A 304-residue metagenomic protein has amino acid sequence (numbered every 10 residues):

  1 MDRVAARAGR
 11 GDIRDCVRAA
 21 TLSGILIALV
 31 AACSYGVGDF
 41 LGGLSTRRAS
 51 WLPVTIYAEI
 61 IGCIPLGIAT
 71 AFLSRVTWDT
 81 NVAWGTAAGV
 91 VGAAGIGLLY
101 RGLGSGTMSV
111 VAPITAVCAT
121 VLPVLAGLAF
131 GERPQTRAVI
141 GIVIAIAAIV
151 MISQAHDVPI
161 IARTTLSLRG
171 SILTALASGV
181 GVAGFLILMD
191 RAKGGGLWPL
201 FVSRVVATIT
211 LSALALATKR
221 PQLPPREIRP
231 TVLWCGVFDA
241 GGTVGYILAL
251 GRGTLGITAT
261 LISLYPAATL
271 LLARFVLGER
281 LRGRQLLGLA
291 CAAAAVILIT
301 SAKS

Functional and structural regions predicted by a protein language model:
R3, I61, L66, V121-V124 (+3 more regions): Hydrophobic transmembrane alpha-helices of multi-pass small-molecule transport proteins
R3-V30, L41-L52, I56-A87, G97-G106 (+6 more regions): Membrane-interface interhelical linkers
R18-A19, C33-I61, G181-V206, I257-T260: Juxtamembrane helix-loop-helix junctions in multi-pass membrane proteins
A20-S34, R75-G92, P134-A147, G196-T208 (+1 more regions): Structural signature of hydrophobic alpha-helical transmembrane segments
Y35-G36, G62, A88-I96, A119 (+4 more regions): Transmembrane alpha-helical core positions of polytopic small-molecule transporters
I60-L66, I114-L128, V206-T210, G242-G245 (+2 more regions): Alpha-helical transmembrane segments of compact multi-pass small-molecule transporters, enriched in specific families
L66-R75, P123-A138, V180-G195, D239-G256 (+1 more regions): Hydrophobic alpha-helical transmembrane segments in multi-pass integral membrane proteins
T120-I140, V150, L214-A215, K219 (+1 more regions): C-terminal transmembrane-helix exit sites in multi-pass transporters
